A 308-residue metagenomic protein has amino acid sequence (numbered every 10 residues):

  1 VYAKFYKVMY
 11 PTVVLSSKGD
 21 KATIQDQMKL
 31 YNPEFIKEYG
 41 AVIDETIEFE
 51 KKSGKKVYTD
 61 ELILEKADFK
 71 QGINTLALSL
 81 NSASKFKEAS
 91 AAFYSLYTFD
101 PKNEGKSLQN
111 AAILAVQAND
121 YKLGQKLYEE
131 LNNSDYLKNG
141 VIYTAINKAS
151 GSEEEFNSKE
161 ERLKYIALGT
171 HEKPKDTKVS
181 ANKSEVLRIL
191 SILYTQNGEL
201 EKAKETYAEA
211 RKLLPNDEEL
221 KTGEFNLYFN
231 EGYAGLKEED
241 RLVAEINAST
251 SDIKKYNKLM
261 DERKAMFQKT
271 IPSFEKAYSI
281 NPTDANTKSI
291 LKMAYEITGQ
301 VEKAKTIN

Functional and structural regions predicted by a protein language model:
A3, G105-S107, G140-I142, V186 (+4 more regions): TPR alpha-solenoid repeat register
K7, V14, L76, N110-L114 (+7 more regions): Structural register within alpha-helical repeat arrays
M9-T75, S134-A181, G235-K269: Short coil/linker segments at helix-helix boundaries
P11, L80, L114-A115, Y194 (+3 more regions): Residue at a conserved register position within TPR or TPR-like alpha-solenoid repeats
T46, L96, L131, K175-D176 (+2 more regions): Canonical positions in the second alpha-helix
K51, P101-K102, Y136, A181 (+3 more regions): Short coil turns that delineate tetratricopeptide repeat
